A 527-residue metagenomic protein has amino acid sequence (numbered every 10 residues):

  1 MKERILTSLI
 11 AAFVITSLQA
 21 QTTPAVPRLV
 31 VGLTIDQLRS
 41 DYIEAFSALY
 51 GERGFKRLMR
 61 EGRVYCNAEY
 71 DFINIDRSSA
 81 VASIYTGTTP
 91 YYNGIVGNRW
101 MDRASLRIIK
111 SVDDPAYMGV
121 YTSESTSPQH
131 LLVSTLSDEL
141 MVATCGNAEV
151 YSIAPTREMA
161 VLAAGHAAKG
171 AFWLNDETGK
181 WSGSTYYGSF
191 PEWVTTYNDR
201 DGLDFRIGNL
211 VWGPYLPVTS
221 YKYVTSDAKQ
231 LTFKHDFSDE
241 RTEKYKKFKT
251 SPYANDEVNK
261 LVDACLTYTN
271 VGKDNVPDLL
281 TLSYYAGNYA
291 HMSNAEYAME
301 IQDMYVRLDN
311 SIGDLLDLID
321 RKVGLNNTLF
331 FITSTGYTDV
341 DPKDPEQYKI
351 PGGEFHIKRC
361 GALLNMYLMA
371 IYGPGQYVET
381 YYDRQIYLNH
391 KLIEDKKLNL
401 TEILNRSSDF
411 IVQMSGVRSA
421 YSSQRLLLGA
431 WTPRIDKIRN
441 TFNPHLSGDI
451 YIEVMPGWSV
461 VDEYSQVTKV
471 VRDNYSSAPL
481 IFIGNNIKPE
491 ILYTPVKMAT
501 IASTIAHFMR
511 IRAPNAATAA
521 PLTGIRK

Functional and structural regions predicted by a protein language model:
M1-V26: Bacterial Sec-dependent N-terminal signal peptides
V26-V31, E61-C66, Y92, C145-V150 (+5 more regions): Loop/turn elements at helix/coil->beta-strand transitions in domains of secreted/extracellular proteins
P27-R39, L58, I84, L140 (+7 more regions): Beta-strand elements within well-structured catalytic alpha/beta cores of enzymes that handle phosphate/sulfate esters
R39-A45, A68-D71, Y121-P128, Y245-P252 (+4 more regions): Second-shell loop/turn segments in exported
I43-Y92, E149-I153: Short, structured active-site-proximal loop/turn typified by the sulfatase FGly-forming signature C/S-X-P-X-R
N67, D76, N98-S123, V133 (+7 more regions): Secreted, luminal/periplasmic, and some membrane-associated catalytic domains that remodel anionic oxygen-ester
T89, G97-V276, Y285-M292, Q413-S415 (+1 more regions): His/Asp/Glu-rich, glycine-adjacent segments that coordinate divalent cations and/or stabilize oxyanion chemistry on
R359-L398, V467-M509, T523-K527: Substrate-binding rim/cap in mid-to-C-terminal beta-strand-loop elements of soluble/periplasmic
